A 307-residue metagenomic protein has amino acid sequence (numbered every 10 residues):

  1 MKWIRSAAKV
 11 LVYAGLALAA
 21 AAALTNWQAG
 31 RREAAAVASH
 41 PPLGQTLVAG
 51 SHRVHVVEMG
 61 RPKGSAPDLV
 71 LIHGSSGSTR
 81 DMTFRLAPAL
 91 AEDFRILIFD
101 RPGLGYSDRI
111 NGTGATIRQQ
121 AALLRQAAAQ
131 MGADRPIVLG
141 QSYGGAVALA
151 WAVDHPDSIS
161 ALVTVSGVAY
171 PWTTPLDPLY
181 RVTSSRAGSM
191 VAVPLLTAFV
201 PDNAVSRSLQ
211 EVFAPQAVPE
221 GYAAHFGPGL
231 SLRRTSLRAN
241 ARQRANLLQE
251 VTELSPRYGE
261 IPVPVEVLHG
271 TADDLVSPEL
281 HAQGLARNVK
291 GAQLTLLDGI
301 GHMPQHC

Functional and structural regions predicted by a protein language model:
M1-L69, E92-F94, D134: Alpha/beta-hydrolase fold catalytic core
A35-A36, L176, T197-G259: Conserved alpha/beta-hydrolase catalytic His-Asp/Glu region
S51, V57-M59, K63, I98-L139 (+1 more regions): Active-site loop/oxyanion-hole signature of alpha/beta-hydrolase fold enzymes
E58-Y106: Conserved HGGG/HGGXW glycine-rich cap/lid loop of the alpha/beta-hydrolase fold
V153, L162-P194: Flexible "cap/lid" loop of the alpha/beta hydrolase fold
L254-S255, V263, S277-R287: Short alpha-helix in the alpha/beta-hydrolase fold that links the catalytic acid
I261, V267-D273: Short beta-strand/loop motif that positions the catalytic acidic residue of the alpha/beta-hydrolase fold
L275-V276, I300-C307: Catalytic histidine-centered segment of alpha/beta-hydrolase-like enzymes
